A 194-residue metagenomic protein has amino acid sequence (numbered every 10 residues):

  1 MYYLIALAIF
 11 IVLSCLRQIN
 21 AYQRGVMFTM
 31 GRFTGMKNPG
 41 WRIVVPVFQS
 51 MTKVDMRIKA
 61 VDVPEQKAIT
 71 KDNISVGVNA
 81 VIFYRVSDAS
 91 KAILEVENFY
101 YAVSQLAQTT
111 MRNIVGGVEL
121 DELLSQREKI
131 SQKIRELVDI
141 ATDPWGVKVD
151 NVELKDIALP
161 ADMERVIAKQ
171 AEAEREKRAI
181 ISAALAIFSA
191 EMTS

Functional and structural regions predicted by a protein language model:
M1-Q170, E174-E176, A183, S189: N-terminal hydrophobic membrane-entry segments
F188-S194: Long, soluble amphipathic alpha-helical coiled-coil "stalk/rod" segments that act as peripheral stators, tethers
